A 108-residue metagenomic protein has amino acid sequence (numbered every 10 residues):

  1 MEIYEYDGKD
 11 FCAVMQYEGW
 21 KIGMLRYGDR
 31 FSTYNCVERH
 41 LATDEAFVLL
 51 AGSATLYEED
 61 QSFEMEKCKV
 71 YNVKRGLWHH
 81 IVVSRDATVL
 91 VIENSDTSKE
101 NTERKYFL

Functional and structural regions predicted by a protein language model:
E2, S84-L108: Double-stranded beta-helix
I3-V37: A short glycine-rich, His/Asp/Glu-containing loop-to-beta-strand
E38-H40, H79: Histidine-centered active-site/metal-ligand motif
L41-L56: Short, conserved beta-strand element in jelly-roll/cupin
L50-A51, K67, R85: A cytosolic small-molecule/anion-sensing beta-strand core signal
L56-Y57, V73, H79-S84, V89-V91: Short beta-strand His + acidic residue motifs that chelate non-heme Fe in jelly-roll/DSBH and cupin folds
E59-G76: Short acidic-glycine-tyrosine-enriched beta hairpin
